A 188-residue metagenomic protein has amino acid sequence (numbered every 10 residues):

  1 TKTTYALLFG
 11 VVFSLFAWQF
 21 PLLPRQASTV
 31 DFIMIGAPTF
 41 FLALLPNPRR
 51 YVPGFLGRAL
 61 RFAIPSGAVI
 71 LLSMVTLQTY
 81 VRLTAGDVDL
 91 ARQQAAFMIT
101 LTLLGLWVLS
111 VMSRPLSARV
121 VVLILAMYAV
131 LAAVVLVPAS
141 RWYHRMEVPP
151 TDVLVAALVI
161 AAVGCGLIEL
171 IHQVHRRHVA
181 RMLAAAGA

Functional and structural regions predicted by a protein language model:
T1-R119, A132-V137: Membrane-embedded transport module
T1-T3, L183-A188: Conserved ATP-binding TGD loop and adjacent catalytic N/P-domain core of P-type ATPases
I35, T39, R141, I168-Q173: Short helix-terminus and kink motifs of transmembrane alpha helices, predominantly at the cytoplasmic interface
M98-L101, P150-C165: Small-residue-rich transmembrane alpha-helices that serve as helix-helix interface/gating elements in multipass
L116, G166-A185: Membrane-interface capping segments at transmembrane-helix boundaries
V120-V130: Central hydrophobic cores of alpha-helical transmembrane segments in multi-pass integral membrane proteins
M127, P149-L154, H178-L183: Juxtamembrane C-terminal module of membrane proteins
V137-L154: Extracellular/periplasmic helix-loop-helix junctions in multi-pass membrane proteins
